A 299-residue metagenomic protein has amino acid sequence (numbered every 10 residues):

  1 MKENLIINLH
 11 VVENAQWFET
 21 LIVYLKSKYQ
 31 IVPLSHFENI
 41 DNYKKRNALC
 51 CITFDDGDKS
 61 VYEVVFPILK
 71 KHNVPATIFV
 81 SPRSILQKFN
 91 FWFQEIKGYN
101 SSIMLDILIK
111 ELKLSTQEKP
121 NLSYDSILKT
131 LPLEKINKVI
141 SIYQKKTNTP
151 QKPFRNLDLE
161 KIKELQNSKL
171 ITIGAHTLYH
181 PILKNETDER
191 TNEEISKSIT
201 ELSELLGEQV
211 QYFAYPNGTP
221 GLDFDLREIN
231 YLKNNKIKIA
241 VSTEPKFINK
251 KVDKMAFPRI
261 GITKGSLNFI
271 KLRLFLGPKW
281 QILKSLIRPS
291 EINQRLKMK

Functional and structural regions predicted by a protein language model:
M1-T53, K59-Y62, N185-K299: C-terminal active-site subregion of NodB/CE4 polysaccharide deacetylases
K2, T20-K28, I68-H72, E164 (+1 more regions): A short, Lys/Arg-enriched amphipathic alpha-helix followed by its capping loop at the start of a domain
I7-H10, L49, H72-L222, F257: Metal-dependent polysaccharide deacetylase catalytic core of the NodB/CE4 family, i.e., the active-site-bearing domain
D58-K59, Y179: Short active-site segment of divalent metal-dependent hydrolases/proteases that encodes the spacing between
